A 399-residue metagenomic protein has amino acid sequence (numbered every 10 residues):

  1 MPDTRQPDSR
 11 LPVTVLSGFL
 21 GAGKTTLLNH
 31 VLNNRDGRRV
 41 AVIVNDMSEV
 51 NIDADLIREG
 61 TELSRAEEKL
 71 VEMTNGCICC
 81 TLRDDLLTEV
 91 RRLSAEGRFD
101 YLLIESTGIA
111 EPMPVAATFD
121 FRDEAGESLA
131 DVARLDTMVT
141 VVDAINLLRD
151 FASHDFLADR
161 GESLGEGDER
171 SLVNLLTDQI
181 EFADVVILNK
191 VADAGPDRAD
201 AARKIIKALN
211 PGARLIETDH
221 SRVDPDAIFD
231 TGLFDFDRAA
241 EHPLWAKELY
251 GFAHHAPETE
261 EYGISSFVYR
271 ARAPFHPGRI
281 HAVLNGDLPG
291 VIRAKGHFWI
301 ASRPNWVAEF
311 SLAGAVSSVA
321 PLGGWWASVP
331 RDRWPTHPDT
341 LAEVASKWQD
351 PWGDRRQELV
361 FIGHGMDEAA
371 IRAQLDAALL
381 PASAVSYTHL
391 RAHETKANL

Functional and structural regions predicted by a protein language model:
P2-D3: Pre-Walker A adenine-sensing motif
P7-V15, A22, T26-E169: Nucleotide-state-sensitive switch-loop elements of NTP-binding domains
A54, R83, M113-A116, P196-D200 (+2 more regions): Conserved strand-to-helix beginnings and helix N-cap segments that scaffold or border functional pockets
F156-P351, Q357, A382-R391: C-terminal accessory "lid"/substrate-recognition subdomains
H364-D367: Helix N-cap motif at beta-to-alpha junctions
R372-A378: Short amphipathic alpha-helices in soluble, non-transmembrane regions that often serve as interface/regulatory elements
H389-L399: Residue-level detector of conserved catalytic or cofactor/ligand-binding positions in enzyme active sites
